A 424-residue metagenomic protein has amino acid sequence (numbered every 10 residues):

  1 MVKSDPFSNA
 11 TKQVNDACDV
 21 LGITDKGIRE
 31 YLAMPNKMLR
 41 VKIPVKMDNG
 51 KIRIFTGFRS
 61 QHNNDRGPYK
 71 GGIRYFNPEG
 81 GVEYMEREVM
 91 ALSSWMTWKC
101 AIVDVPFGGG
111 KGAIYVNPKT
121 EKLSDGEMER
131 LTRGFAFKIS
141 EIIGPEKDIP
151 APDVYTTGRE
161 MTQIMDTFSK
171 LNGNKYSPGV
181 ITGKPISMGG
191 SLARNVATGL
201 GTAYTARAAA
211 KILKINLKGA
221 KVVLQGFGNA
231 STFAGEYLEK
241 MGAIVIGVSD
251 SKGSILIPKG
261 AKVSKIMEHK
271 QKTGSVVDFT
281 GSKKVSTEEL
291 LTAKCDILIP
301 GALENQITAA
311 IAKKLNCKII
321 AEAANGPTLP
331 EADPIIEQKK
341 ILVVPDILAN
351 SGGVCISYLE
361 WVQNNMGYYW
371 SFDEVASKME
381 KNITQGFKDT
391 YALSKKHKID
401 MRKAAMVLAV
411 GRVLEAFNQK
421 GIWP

Functional and structural regions predicted by a protein language model:
V2-K42: Short, Gly/Pro- and small/polar-rich lid/capping loops
K3-D5, A209-A210, K314-P424: Adenosine-phosphate binding glycine-rich loop
D25-R29, D104, G144-D153, K175-S177 (+3 more regions): Flexible, glycine/charged-enriched surface loops at secondary-structure junctions
R40-P118: Glycine-rich, N-terminal phosphate-binding loop and its surrounding beta-alpha-beta segment
T97-K218: Glycine/serine-rich phosphate-binding loop and adjoining beta1-alpha1 elements at the start of nucleotide-handling
T182-P185, G189-K294: Glycine-rich phosphate/diphosphate-binding loop of Rossmann-like nucleotide-binding domains
G253-V343: Rossmann-like adenosine-cofactor binding region
